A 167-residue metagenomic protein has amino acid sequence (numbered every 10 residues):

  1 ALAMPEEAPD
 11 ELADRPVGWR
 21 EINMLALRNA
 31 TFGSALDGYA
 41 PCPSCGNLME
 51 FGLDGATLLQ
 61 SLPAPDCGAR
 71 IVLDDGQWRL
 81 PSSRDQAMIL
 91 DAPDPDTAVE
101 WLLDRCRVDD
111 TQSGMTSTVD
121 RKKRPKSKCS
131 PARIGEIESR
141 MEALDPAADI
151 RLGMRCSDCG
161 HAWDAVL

Functional and structural regions predicted by a protein language model:
A1-L167: Long C-terminal interaction/binding lobes of large macromolecular proteins
